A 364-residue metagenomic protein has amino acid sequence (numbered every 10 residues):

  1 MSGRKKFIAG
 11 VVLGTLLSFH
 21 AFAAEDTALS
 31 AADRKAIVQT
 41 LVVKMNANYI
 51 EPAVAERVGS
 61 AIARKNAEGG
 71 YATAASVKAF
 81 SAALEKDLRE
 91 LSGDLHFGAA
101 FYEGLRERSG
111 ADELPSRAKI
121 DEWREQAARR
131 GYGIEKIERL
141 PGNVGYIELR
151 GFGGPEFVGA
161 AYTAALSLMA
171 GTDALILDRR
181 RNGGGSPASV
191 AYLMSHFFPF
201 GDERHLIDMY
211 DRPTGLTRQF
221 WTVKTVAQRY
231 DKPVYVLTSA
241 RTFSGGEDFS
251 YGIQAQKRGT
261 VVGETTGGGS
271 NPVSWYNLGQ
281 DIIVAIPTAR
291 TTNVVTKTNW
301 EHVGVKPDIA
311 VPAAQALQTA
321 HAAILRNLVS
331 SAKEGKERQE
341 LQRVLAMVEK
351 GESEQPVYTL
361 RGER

Functional and structural regions predicted by a protein language model:
M1-A9: Bacterial N-terminal signal peptides that target proteins for export
A9-S18: Bacterial N-terminal signal peptides
L41, L88, I147, L177 (+3 more regions): Terminal peptide-recognition signature
P52-G142, E334-R364: Extended, small/polar residue-biased N-terminal targeting/export presequences and adjacent propeptide/linker tracts
G131-G159, V295-T296: STAS-typified acidic loop motif
Y146-G151, G171-G184: Short acidic catalytic loops
G184-L237, R241, N271-N277, T288-V294: Gly/Ser/Thr-rich loop/hinge elements
T298-E301, V305-R361: Low-complexity, Gly/Ser/Thr/Pro-rich intrinsically disordered linker/tail segments
